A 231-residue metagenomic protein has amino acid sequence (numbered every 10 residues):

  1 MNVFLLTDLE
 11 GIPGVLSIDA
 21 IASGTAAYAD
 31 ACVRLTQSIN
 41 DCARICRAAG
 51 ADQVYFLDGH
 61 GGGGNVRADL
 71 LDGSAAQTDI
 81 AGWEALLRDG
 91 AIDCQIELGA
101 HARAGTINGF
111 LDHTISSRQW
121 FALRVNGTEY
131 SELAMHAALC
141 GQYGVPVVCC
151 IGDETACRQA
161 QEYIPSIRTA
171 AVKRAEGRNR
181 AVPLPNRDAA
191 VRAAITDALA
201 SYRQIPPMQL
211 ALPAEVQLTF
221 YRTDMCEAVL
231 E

Functional and structural regions predicted by a protein language model:
M1-F4: Extreme N-terminal starter segment of soluble prokaryotic enzymes
L6-I12, H60, L98-A104, E154-A156: Short glycine-enriched loops at secondary-structure junctions
D19-R44: Short catalytic helix/loop segments, enriched in acidic residues and glycine and frequently bearing histidine
I39-I92: Glycine-rich nucleotide/cofactor/substrate-binding loop typically near the N-terminus or early in the first domain
T78-Q119: N-terminal glycine-rich phosphate/adenylate-binding segment common to multiple enzyme folds
D79, S117-Y143, G152-T155: Active-site glycine-rich loop that binds ribose-phosphate moieties when present
L139-T196: Active-site rim beta-loop-alpha module in soluble metabolic enzymes
A190-E231: C-terminal accessory domains and tails appended to enzymatic cores
